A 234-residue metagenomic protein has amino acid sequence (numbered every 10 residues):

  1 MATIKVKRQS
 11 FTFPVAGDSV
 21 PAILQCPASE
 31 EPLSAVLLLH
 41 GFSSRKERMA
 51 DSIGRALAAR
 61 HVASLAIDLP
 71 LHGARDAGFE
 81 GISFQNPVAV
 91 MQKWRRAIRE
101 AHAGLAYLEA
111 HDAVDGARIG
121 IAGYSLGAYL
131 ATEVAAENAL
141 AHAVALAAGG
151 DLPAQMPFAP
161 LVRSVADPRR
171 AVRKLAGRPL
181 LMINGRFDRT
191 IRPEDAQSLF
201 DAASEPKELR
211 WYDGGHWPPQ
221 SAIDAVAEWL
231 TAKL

Functional and structural regions predicted by a protein language model:
M1-S29: N-terminal cap/lid segment of alpha/beta-hydrolase-fold proteins
E31-L33, L38-R75: Short substrate-entry loop that stabilizes the transition state in hydrolases
D51, R55-A56, A66-R96, Q155-P157: Cap/lid segment of the alpha/beta-hydrolase catalytic domain
N86-D112: Alpha/beta-hydrolase active-site loop
H102-S164: Primarily recognizes the serine-hydrolase "nucleophile elbow" in alpha/beta-hydrolase and SGNH/GDSL folds
L175-A176, M182-N184, D188: Short beta-strand/loop motif that positions the catalytic acidic residue of the alpha/beta-hydrolase fold
R189-D195: Conserved alpha/beta-hydrolase "acid-adjacent" motif
D201-L234: C-terminal catalytic histidine-bearing segment of alpha/beta-hydrolase fold enzymes
